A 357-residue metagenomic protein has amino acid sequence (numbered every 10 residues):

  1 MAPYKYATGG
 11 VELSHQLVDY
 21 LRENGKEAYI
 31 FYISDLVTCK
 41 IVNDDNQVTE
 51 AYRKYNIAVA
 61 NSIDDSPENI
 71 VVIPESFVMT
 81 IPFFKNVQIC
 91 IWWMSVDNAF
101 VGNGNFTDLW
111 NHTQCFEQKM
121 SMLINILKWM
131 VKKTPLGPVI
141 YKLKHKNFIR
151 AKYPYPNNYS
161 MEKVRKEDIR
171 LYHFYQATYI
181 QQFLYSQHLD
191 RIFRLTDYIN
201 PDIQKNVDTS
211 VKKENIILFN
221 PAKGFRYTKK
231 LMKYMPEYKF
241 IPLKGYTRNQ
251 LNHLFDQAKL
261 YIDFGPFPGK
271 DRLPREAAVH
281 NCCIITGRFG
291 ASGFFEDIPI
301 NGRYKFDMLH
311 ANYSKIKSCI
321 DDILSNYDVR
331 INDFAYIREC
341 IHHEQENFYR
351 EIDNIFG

Functional and structural regions predicted by a protein language model:
M1-I70, I285, A291-S292, I298 (+4 more regions): N-terminal pre-catalytic "stem/leader" segment of glycosyltransferase-like enzymes
L13, V139-I140, H145-L251: Conserved catalytic-core segment of nucleotide-activated headgroup transferases in glycan assembly
Y29-I33, W92-W93, H173-A177: Short internal beta-strands
C39-L123, F148-K163: Extended catalytic core of nucleotide-activated donor transferases of GT-like folds
K40-V42, D64-D65, V78-N86, Q182-Q187 (+3 more regions): Short loop/helix-cap segments at secondary-structure boundaries that form the rim of catalytic
V59-A60, K239-I298: Donor nucleotide-activated moiety binding/catalytic core segment of transferases that use nucleotide-activated donors
W93-D97, T196-D197, F289: Histidine-centered beta-alpha loop that forms part of the nucleotide-sugar donor binding/catalytic region in diverse
